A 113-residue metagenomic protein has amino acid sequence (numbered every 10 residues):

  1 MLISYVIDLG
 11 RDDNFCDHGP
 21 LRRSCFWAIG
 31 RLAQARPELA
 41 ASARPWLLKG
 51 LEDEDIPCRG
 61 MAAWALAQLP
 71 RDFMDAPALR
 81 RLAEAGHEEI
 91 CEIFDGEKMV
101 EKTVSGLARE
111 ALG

Functional and structural regions predicted by a protein language model:
M1-D12, P37-G50, D72-H87: Amphipathic alpha-helical scaffolding segments comprising HEAT/armadillo-like alpha-solenoid repeats
N14-Q34: Alpha-helical adaptor scaffolds
F15, G19-P20, I56-P57, E88-C91 (+1 more regions): Alpha-helix N-cap/helix-start positions at coil->helix boundaries
G30-R31, A67-Q68, G113: Structural signature of alpha-helical solenoid repeat scaffolds
R80-G113: Eukaryotic acidic, Ser/Thr-rich intrinsically disordered low-complexity regions
